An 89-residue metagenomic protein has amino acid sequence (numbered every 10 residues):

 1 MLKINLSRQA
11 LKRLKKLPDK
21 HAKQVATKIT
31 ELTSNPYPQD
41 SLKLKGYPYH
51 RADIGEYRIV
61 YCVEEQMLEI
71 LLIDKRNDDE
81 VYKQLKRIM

Functional and structural regions predicted by a protein language model:
M1-I4, I54, C62-M89: Enriched for short, Lys/Arg-rich terminal
M1-K28: Arg/Lys-rich, positively charged N-terminal/basic patches that mediate binding to nucleic acids
K12, P36-Q39, R76, E80: Residue-level signal for pocket-adjacent positions within structured domains
K12, R58-I59: Histidine-centered metal-chelating micro-motifs
L17, H21, T33-P36, E65 (+1 more regions): Short coil/turn residues that cap or connect secondary-structure elements
H21, D40, V81-L85: Amphipathic alpha-helical interface surfaces
T27-D53: A short, surface-exposed loop/turn module that caps and links secondary-structure elements
